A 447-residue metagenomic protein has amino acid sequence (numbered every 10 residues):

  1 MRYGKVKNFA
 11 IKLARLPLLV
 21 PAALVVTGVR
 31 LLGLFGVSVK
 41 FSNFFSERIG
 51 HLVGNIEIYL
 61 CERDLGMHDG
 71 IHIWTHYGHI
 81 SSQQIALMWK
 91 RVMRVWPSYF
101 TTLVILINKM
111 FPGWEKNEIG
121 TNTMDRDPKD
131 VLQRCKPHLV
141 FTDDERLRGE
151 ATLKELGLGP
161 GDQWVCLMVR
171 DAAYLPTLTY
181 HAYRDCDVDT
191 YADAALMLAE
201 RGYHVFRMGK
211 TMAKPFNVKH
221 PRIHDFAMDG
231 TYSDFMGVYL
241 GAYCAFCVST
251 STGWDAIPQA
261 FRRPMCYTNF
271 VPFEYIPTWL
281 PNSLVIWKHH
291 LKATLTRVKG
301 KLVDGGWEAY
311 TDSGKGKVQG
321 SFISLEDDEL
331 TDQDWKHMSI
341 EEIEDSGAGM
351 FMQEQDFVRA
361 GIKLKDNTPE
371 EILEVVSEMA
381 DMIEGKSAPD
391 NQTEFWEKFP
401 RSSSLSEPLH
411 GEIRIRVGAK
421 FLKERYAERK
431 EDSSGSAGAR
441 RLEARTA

Functional and structural regions predicted by a protein language model:
Y3, I11-R146, D381, T393-E431 (+2 more regions): Secretory-pathway glycan-assembly enzymes, especially type II membrane glycosyltransferases that use nucleotide-sugar
F44-R48, Y174-R184: Short, flexible/disordered intra-domain loops and linkers
H79-I80, R170-Y174, T211-K214, G253-D255 (+1 more regions): Short, solvent-exposed loop/turn segments at secondary-structure junctions
Q84-W89, A213-R222, I257-Q259, P277-W279: Short loop/helix-cap segments at secondary-structure boundaries that form the rim of catalytic
W89-W96, G202, Y243-C244, F261: Short, well-ordered alpha-helix to beta-strand connector turns
E115-T152, N282-E443: Leloir-type glycosyltransferase catalytic cores
L167-L175, V188-S233, E397: Catalytic donor nucleotide-activated moiety binding site of glycosyltransferases and closely related
G237-L284: A donor-sugar binding/catalytic signature common to diverse glycosyltransferases and related nucleotide-sugar
